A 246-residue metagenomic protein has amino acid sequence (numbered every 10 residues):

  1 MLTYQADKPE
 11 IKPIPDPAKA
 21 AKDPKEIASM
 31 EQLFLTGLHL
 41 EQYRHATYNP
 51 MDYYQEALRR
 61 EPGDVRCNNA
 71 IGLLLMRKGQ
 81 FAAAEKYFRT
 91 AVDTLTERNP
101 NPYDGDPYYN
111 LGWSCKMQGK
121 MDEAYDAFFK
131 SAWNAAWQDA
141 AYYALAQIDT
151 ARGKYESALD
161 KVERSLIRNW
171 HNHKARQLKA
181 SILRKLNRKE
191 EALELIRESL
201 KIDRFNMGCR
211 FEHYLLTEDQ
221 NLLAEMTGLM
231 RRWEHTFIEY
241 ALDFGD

Functional and structural regions predicted by a protein language model:
M1-A28, M207-C209, E218-L223: Long, contiguous interaction/recruitment modules in multidomain scaffold/adaptor proteins
L38-H39, L73, W113, Q147 (+3 more regions): Residue-level recognition of tetratricopeptide repeat
P62, T96, P102, A136 (+3 more regions): Short coil turns that delineate tetratricopeptide repeat
C67, P100-P102, P107, A141 (+4 more regions): TPR alpha-solenoid repeat register
